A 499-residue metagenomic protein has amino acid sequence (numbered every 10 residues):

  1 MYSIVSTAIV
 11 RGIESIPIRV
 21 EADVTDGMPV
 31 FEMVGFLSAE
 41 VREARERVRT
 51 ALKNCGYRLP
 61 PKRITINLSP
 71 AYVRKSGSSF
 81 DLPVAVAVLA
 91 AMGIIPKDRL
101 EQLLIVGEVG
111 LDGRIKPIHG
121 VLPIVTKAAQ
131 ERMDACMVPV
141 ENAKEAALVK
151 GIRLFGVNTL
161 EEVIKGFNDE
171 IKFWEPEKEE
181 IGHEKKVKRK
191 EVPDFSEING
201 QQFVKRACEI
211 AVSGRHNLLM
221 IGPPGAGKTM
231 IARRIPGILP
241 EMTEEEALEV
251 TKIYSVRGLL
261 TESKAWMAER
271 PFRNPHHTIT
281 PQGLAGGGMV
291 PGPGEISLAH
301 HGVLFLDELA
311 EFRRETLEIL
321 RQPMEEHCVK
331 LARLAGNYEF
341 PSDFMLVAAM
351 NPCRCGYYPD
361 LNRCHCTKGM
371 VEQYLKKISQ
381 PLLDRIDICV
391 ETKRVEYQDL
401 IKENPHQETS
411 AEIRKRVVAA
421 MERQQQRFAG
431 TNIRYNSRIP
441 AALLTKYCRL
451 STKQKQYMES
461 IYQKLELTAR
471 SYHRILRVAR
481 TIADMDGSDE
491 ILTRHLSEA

Functional and structural regions predicted by a protein language model:
M1-L219, P223-T229, A332, S471-Y472 (+2 more regions): Peripheral, non-AAA+ core regions of ATP-driven protein-machinery
I18-V24, L284, D387-E391: Short beta-strand elements
L37-R45, P60, N67-G77, P291 (+1 more regions): Basic, amphipathic alpha-helical bundle interface domains used for macromolecular binding and assembly
D112, L306-R313, G356: Catalytic P-loop NTPase motifs of RecA-like helicase/translocase cores
I171-I210, G214, E241-I296: P-loop NTPase nucleotide-binding/switch module
M220-L260, E326: Walker A/P-loop
H301, D307-E308, I319: Walker B catalytic acidic pair
